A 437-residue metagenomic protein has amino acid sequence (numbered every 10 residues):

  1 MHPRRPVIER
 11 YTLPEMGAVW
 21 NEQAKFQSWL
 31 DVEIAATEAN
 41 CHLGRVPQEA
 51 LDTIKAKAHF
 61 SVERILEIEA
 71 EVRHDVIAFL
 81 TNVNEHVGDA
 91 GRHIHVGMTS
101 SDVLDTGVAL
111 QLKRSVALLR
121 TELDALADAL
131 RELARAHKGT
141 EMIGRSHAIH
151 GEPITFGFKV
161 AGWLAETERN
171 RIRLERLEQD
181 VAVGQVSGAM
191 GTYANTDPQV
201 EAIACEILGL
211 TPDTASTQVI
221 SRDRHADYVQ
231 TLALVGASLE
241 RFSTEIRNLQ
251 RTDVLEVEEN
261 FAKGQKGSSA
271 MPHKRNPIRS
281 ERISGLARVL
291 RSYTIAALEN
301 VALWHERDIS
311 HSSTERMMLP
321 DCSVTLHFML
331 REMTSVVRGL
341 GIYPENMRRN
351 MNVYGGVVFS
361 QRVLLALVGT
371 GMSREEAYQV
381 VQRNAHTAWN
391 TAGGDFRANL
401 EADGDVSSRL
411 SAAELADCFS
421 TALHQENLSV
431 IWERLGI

Functional and structural regions predicted by a protein language model:
M1-Y193, D197-I203, P212, Q265-S268 (+3 more regions): A helix-coil-helix interface module used to build multimeric assemblies and to scaffold catalytic/cofactor sites
G17-N21, R64-L66, Q265-G285, R307-D321 (+4 more regions): Short beta-alpha connecting loops at secondary-structure transitions that line or flank enzyme active sites
L66, K113-R120, D124, R131 (+8 more regions): Short amphipathic alpha-helical segments with heptad-repeat character
R135-G157, E256-S268, H273-K274, H305-T314 (+1 more regions): Glycine-rich cofactor-pocket loops
N170, V219-H311: Glycine-rich anion/phosphate-binding loop at the beta-strand->alpha-helix junction
E201-Q218, R222: Active-site-adjacent "gating/activation" loops or surface patches in catalytic cores
V289-M372, V380: Long, amphipathic alpha-helical stalk/connector segments used for oligomerization, subunit docking, or mechanical
G339-R409, A422-R434: C-terminal alpha-helical interaction appendages
